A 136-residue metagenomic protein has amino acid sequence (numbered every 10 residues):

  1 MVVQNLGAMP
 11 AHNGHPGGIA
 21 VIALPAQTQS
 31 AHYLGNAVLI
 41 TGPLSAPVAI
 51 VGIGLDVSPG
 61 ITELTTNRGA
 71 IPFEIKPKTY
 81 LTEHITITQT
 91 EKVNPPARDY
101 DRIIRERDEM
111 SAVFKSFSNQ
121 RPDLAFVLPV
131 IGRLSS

Functional and structural regions predicted by a protein language model:
V2-R133: Non-catalytic extracellular/periplasmic "stalk" and linker regions immediately N-terminal to catalytic or recognition
